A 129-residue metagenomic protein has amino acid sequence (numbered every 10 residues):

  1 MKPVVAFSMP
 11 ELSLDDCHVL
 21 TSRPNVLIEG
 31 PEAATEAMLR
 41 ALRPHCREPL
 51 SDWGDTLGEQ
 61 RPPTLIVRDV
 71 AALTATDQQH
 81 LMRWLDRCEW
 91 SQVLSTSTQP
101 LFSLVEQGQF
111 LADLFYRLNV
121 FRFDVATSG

Functional and structural regions predicted by a protein language model:
M1-V105, V125-G129: AAA+ ATPase active-site-proximal loops
E106-F110: Charged helix-capping and loop-helix junction motifs
R117, R122-T127: The catalytic "switch" region of P-loop NTPases
